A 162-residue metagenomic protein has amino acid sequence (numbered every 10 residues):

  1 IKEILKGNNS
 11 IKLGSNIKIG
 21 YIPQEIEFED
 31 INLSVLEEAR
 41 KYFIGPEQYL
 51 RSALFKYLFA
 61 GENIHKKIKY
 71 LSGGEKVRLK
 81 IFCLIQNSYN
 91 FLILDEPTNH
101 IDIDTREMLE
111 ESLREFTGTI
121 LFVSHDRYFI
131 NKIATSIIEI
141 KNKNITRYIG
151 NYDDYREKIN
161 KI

Functional and structural regions predicted by a protein language model:
I1-I162: ABC ATP-binding cassette signature C-motif
